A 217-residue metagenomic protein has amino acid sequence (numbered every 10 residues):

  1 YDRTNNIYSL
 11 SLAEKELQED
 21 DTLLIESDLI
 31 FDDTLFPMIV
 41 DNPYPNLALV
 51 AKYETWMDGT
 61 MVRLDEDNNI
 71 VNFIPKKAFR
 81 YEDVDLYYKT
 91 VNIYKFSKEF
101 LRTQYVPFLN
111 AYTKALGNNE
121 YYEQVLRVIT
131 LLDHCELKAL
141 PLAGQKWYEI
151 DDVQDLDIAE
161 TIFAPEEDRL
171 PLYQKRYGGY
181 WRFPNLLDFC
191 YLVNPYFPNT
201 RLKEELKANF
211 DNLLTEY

Functional and structural regions predicted by a protein language model:
Y1-D20: Conserved N-terminal catalytic core of the sugar/cofactor nucleotidyltransferase
D20-I30: Short beta-strand-to-loop acidic/aromatic patch adjacent to the donor-nucleotide binding site
D32-L116: Conserved core of the sugar-phosphate nucleotidyltransferase
W56, R80, L101-T103, W147 (+2 more regions): Short, acidic Gly/Pro/Ser/Thr-rich loop/turn segments
R63, K95-S97, E149, D188 (+1 more regions): Short, well-ordered beta-strand micro-motif
Y87-K175, W181-F183: Conserved alpha/beta core of the MobA/IspD/sugar-nucleotide pyrophosphorylase nucleotidyltransferase superfamily
A164-E216: N-terminal "arm"/small-domain region of PLP-dependent enzymes with the aminotransferase-like
